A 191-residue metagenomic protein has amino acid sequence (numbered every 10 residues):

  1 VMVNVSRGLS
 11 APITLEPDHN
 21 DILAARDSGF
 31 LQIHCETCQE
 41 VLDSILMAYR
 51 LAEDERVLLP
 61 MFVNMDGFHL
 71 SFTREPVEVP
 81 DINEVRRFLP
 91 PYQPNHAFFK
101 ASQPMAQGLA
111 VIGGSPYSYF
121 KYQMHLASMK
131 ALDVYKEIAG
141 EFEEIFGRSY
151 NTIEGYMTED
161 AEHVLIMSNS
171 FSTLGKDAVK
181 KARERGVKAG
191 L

Functional and structural regions predicted by a protein language model:
V1-N4, H34-E36, V164-M167: A short, small-residue-rich loop immediately preceding and capping a beta-strand
M2-G29, V85-L89: Flexible glycine-/small-residue-enriched beta->alpha junction loops that bind anionic phosphate/pyrophosphate groups
A11-P17, S44-M47, F72-V79, K176-D177: Short acidic, glycine/serine/threonine-rich loops at helix termini
T14-G67: Conserved thiamine diphosphate
A25, K136-L191: Thiamine diphosphate
C38-Q39, F68-L70, S168-L174: Gly/Ser/Thr-rich loops at beta-strand to alpha-helix junctions that form or flank small-molecule/cofactor-binding
Y49-L51, E78-D81, D177-G186: Short, solvent-exposed amphipathic alpha-helical segments in soluble enzyme and RNA/protein-processing domains
P60-E154: Conformationally flexible catalytic loops at phosphate/diphosphate-handling active centers
